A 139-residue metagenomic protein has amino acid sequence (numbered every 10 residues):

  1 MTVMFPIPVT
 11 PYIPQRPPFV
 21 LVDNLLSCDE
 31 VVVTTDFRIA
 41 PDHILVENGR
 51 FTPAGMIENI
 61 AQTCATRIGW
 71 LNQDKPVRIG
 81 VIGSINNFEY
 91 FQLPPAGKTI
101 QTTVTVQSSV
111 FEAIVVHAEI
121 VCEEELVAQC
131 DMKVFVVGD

Functional and structural regions predicted by a protein language model:
V3-V9, K98-T102: Short Pro/Gly-enriched beta-strand edge/turn motifs at strand-loop
P6-R16, V77: Short aromatic-glycine motifs in intrinsically disordered, low-complexity regions
P17-T52: Catalytic strand-loop segment that frames the active site of acyl-thioester-processing enzymes
F19-L21, I100, I114: Hydrophobic core residues within well-ordered beta-strands of beta-rich domains
D23-L26, N86, F91, T105-Q107 (+1 more regions): Conserved positions in beta-strands of structured domains
N48-R67, I82-G83: Compact, glycine-rich, soluble single-domain proteins
T66-T103, Q129: Hydrophobic beta-strand-centered segment that forms part of the acyl-chain substrate-binding groove
P95-A96, V106-D139: HotDog/MaoC-like acyl-thioester-processing domains
